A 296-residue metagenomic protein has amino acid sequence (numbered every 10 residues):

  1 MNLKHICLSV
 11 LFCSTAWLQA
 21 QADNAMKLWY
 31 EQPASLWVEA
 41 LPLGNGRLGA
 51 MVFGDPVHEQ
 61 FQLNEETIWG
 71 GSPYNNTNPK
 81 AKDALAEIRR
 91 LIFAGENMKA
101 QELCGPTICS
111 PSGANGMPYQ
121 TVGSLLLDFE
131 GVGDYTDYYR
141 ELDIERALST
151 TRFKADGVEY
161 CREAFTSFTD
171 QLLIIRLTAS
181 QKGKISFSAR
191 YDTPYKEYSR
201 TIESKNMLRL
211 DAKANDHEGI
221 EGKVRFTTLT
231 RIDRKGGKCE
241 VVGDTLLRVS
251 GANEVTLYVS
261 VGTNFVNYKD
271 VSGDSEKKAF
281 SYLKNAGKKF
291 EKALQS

Functional and structural regions predicted by a protein language model:
M1-A22: Bacterial Sec-dependent N-terminal signal peptides
Q21-S296: Aromatic-residue-lined binding/catalytic grooves and analogous aromatic/hydrophobic interfacial grooves in multimeric
